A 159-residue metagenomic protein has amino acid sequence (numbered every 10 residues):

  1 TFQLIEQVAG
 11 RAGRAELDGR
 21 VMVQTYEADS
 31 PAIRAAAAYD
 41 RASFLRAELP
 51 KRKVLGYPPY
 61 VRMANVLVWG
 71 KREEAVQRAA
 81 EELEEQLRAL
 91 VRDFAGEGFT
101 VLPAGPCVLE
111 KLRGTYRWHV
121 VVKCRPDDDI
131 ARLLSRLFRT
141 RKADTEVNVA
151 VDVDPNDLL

Functional and structural regions predicted by a protein language model:
T1-L4: Substrate-gripping "pore-loop 1 plus following alpha2 helix"
Q7-L159: Accessory helical-bundle/CTD segments and flexible terminal tails appended to RecA-like ATPase motors
